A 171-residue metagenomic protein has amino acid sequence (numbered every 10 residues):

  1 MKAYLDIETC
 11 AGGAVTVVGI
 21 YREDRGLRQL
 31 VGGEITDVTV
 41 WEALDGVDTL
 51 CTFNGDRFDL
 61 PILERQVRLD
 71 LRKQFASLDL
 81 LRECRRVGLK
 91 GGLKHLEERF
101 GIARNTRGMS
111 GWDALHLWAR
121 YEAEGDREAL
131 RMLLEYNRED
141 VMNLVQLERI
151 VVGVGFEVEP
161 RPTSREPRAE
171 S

Functional and structural regions predicted by a protein language model:
M1-C10, N137: Two-metal-ion RNase H-like nuclease active-site motif
D6-E8, D59, D79, D140: Acidic active-site catalytic centers that drive phospho-/nucleotidyl reactions and related ester hydrolyses
G12-D24: Acidic, metal-ligating active-site segments
G12-G13, D59-I62, V145: Short catalytic/ligand-binding loop motif for oxyanion handling, primarily in non-cytosolic enzymes, centered on
T16-V17, L63-R65, R149: Short amphipathic alpha-helical segments
L27-F100: Conserved DEDDh/DEDDy metal-dependent 3′-5′ exonuclease domain
I102-T163: Acidic, Mg2+-coordinating catalytic module of metal-dependent nucleases/exonucleases that use a two-metal-ion mechanism
T163-E170: Short polybasic linear motifs
